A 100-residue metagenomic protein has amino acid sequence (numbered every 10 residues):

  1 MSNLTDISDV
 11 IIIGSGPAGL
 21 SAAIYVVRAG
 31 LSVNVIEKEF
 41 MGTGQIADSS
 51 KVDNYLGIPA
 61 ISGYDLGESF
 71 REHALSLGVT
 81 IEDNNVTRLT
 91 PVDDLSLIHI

Functional and structural regions predicted by a protein language model:
S2-N3, S8-L77: Beta1-alpha1 glycine-rich phosphate/pyrophosphate-binding loop at the start of Rossmann-like nucleotide-binding domains
L75-T80, P91: Generic secondary-structure signature for well-ordered alpha-helical cores
D83-L95: A conserved short coil-to-beta-strand element within the FAD-binding core of flavoproteins
I98-I100: Conserved small/polar residues in nucleotide/adenosyl-binding loops
